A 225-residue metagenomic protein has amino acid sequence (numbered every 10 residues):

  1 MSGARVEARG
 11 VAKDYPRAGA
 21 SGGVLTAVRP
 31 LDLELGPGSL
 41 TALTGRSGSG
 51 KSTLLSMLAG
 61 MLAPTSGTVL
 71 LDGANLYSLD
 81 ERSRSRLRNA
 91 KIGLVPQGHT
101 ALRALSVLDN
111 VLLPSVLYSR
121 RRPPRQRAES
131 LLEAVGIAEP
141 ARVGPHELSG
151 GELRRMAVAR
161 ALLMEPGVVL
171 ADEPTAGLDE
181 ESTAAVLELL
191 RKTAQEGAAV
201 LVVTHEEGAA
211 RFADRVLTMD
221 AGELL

Functional and structural regions predicted by a protein language model:
P16-G19, L112-R125, A134: ABC-type ATPase nucleotide-binding domains, specifically the catalytic core motifs of the NBD
A59: Helix-to-loop junction immediately C-terminal to a conserved catalytic motif
G67-N75: Conserved ABC transporter NBD signature motif
L76-G93, Q195: ABC ATPase NBD coupling module
G144-L148, E152: Conserved ABC ATPase signature
L163-G167: A short, proline-enriched helix->beta-strand linker immediately N-terminal to the Walker B motif in ABC-type P-loop
V169-D172: Catalytic Walker B motif of ABC-type/P-loop ATPase nucleotide-binding domains
